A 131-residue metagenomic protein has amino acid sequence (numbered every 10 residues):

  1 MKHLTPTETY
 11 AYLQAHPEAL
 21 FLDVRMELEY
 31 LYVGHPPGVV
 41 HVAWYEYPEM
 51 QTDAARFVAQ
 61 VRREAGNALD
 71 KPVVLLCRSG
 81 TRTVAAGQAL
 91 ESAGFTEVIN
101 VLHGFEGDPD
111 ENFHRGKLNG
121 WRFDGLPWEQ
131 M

Functional and structural regions predicted by a protein language model:
M1-L20, E27-P72, T83-M131: Rhodanese-like catalytic fold shared by cysteine-dependent sulfurtransferases and DSP/PTP-type phosphatases
L76: Short, surface-exposed ligand- or partner-binding patches at beta-edge/loop junctions that are enriched in aromatics
